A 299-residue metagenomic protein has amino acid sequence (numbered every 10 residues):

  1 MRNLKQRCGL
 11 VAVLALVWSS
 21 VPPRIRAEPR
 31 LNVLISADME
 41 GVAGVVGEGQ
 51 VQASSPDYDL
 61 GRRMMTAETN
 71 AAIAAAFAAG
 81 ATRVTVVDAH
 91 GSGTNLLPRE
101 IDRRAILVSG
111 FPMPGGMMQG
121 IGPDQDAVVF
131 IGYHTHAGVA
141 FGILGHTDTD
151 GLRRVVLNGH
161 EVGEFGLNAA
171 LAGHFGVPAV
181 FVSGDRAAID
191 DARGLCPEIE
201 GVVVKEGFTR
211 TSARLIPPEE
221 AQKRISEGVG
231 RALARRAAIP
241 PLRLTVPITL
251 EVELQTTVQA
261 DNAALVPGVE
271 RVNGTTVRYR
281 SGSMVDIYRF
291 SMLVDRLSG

Functional and structural regions predicted by a protein language model:
M1-V11: Bacterial N-terminal signal peptides that target proteins for export
G9-S20: Bacterial N-terminal signal peptides
P22-A27: Sec/Tat signal peptide C-region and signal peptidase I cleavage site
V51-A71: Short catalytic helix/loop segments, enriched in acidic residues and glycine and frequently bearing histidine
V84, G207, A221, S226-G299: C-terminal accessory domains and tails appended to enzymatic cores
R103-I121: A glycine-rich helix N-cap at a beta->alpha junction
T149-F175, G184-A187: Active-site glycine-rich loop that binds ribose-phosphate moieties when present
G173-A179, S183-G230: Active-site rim beta-loop-alpha module in soluble metabolic enzymes
